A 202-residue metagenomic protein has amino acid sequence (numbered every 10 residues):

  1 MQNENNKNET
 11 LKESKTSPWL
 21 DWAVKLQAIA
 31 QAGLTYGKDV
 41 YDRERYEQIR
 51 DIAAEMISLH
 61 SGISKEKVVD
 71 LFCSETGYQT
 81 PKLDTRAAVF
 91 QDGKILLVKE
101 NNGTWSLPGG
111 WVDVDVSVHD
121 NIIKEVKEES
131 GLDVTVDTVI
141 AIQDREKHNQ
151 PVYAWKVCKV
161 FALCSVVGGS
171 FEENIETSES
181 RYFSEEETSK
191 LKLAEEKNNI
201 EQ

Functional and structural regions predicted by a protein language model:
Q2-Q48, I175-Q202: Nudix hydrolase/Nudix homology domain
V40, G110-W111: Gly/Ser/Thr-rich helix-start
V40-R86: Acidic, metal-coordinating catalytic segment for phosphate/diphosphate chemistry, firing primarily on the Nudix
V69-F72, A162, Q202: Short alpha-helical linear motifs
V69-S106, V134, T138: N-terminal strand-loop-strand
V112-V136, D144-I200: Unchanged
